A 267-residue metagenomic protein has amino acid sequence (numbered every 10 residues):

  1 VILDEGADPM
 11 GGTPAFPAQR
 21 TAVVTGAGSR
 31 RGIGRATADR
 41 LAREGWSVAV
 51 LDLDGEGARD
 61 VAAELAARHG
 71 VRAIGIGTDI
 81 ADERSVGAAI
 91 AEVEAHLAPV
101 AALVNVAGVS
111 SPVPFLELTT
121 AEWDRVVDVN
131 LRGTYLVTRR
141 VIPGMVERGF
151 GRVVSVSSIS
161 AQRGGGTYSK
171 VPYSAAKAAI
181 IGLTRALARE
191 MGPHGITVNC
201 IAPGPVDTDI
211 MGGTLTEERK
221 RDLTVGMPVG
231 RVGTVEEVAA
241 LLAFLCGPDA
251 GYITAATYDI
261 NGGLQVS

Functional and structural regions predicted by a protein language model:
I2-T13, G226, A243, T254-S267: Short C-terminal tail/terminal secondary-structure segment of NAD(P)H-dependent dehydrogenase/reductase domains
P14-A49: Canonical Rossmann dinucleotide-binding motif of NAD(H)/NADP(H)-dependent dehydrogenases/reductases, specifically
P114-F115, E122-V127, R219-L223: Substrate-binding pocket helix/loop in short-chain dehydrogenase/reductase
Y135, I196, R231-I260, Q265: C-terminal substrate-recognition "lid" of short-chain dehydrogenase/reductases
T138, A176, T184: Active-site helix of classical SDR
P143, R185, R189-P193, G251: Alpha-helical segment proximal to the catalytic Tyr-Lys
S158: Residue(s) in the substrate-gating loop at a strand-loop-helix junction that position the organic substrate next
